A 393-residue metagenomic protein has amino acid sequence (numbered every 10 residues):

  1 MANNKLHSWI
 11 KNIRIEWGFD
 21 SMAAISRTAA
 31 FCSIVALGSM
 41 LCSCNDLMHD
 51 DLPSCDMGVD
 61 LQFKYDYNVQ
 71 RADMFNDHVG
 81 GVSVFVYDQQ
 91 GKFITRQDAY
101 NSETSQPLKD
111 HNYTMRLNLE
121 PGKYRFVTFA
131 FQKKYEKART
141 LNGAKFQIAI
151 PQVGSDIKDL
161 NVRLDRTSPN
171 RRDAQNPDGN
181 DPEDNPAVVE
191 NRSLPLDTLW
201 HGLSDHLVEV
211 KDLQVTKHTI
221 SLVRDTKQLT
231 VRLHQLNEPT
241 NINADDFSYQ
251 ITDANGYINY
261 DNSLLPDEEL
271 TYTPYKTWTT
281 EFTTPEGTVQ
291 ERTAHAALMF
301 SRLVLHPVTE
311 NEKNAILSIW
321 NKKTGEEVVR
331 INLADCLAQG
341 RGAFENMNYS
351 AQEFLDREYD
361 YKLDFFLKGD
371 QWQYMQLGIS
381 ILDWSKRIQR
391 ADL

Functional and structural regions predicted by a protein language model:
N4-F31: Bacterial N-terminal signal peptides that target proteins for export
W9, D46-S155, G340-L393: Acidic/polar, low-complexity intrinsically disordered N-terminal segments immediately downstream of a Sec signal
F31-L37: Sec-dependent N-terminal signal peptides
M40-S43: C-terminal motif of bacterial Sec signal peptides marking the signal peptidase cleavage site
V82-T140, N241-E345, L393: Tryptophan-paired
F93-V223: Short, low-hydrophobicity acidic/polar segments
P169-M299: Acidic, serine/threonine- and glycine-rich low-complexity intrinsically disordered segments that serve as flexible
V210-V215, Q339-G340, E358: Solvent-exposed, conformationally flexible loop/turn segments
